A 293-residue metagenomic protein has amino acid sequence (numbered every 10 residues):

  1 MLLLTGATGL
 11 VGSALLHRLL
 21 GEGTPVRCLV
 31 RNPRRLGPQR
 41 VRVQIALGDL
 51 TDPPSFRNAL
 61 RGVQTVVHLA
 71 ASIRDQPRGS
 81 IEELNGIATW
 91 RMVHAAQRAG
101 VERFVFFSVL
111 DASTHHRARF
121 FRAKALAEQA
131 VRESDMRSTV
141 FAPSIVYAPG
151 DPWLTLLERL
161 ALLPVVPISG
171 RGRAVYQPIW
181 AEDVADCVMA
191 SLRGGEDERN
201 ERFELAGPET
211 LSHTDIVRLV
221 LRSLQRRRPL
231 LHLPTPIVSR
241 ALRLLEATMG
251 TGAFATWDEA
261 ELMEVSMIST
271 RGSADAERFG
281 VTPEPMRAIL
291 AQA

Functional and structural regions predicted by a protein language model:
M1-E22: N-terminal Rossmann NAD(P)H-binding glycine-rich loop of SDR-like oxidoreductase domains
T5, L29, L69-A70, F104-L110 (+1 more regions): SDR active-site strand-loop-helix element
G12-S13, G86, A125: Residues forming the Rossmann-fold NAD(P)(H) cofactor-binding site
T24-R31: Conserved glycine-rich Rossmann-like NAD(P)H-binding loop of the short-chain dehydrogenase/reductase
R34-R91, A95-R98, V109-T114: NAD(P)H-binding glycine-rich loop region in Rossmannoid oxidoreductase-like domains and their noncatalytic homologs
R91, P152-W153, G170-R193, E201-E204: Substrate-positioning beta->alpha
Q129-P152, L156-R159: Conserved beta-loop-beta element that borders a ligand/cofactor-binding pocket
S191-T256, S266-A293: Mid/C-terminal beta-alpha module of Rossmann-like enzyme folds, strongest in SDR-family dehydrogenases/epimerases
